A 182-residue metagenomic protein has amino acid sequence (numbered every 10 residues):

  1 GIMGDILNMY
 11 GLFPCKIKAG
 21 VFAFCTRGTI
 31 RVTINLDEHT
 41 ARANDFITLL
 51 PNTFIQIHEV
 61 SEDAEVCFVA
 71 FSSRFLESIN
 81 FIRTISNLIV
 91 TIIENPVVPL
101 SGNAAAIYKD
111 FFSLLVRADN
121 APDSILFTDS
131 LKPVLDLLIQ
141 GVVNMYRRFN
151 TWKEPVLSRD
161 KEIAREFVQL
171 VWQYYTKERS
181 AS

Functional and structural regions predicted by a protein language model:
G1-R42: Generic protein-terminus/edge-of-domain signal
V21-A23, V66-A70, V90: Short hydrophobic beta-strand segments that form the core of ligand-binding sensory/regulatory domains
A41-F54, A70: Conserved metal-binding segment of the jelly-roll/cupin
T53-R74, N80-I82: Ligand-binding loop in jelly-roll beta-barrel domains
L76-I92: Double-stranded beta-helix
V90-L137, G141, M145, F167: Amphipathic alpha-helical segments enriched in hydrophobic/aromatic residues interleaved with Lys/Arg
L100, D123-S130, V143-A181: Short, Lys/Arg-enriched, Trp-marked, Pro/Gly-tolerant hinge/linker segments that flank
